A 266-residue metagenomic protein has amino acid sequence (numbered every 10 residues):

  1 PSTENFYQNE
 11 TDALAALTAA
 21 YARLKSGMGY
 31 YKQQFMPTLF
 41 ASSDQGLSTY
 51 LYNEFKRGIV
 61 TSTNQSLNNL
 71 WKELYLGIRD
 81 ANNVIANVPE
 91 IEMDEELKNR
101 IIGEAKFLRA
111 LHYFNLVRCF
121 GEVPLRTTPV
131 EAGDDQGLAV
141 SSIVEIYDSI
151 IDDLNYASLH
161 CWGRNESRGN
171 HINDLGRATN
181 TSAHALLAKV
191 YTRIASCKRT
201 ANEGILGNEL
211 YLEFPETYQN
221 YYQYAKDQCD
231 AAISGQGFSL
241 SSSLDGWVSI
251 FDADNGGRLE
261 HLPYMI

Functional and structural regions predicted by a protein language model:
P1-Y52, V123, Y147, N155-Y156 (+2 more regions): An aromatic- and glycine-enriched ligand-binding surface/loop that stacks and positions planar moieties
N9-M28, S48-F120, D134-N170: Conserved, well-structured interaction surfaces
L70-L74, G176, Y218: Aromatic-acidic/polar surface patches that form glycan- and anion
V88, T128-P129, M265-I266: Active-site-proximal beta-strand/loop segments in catalytic clefts of secreted hydrolases
F120-R126: Short, flexible active-site-proximal loops enriched in glycine and acidic residues
P129-G133, A231: Short edge-strand/loop segments of extracellular domains
